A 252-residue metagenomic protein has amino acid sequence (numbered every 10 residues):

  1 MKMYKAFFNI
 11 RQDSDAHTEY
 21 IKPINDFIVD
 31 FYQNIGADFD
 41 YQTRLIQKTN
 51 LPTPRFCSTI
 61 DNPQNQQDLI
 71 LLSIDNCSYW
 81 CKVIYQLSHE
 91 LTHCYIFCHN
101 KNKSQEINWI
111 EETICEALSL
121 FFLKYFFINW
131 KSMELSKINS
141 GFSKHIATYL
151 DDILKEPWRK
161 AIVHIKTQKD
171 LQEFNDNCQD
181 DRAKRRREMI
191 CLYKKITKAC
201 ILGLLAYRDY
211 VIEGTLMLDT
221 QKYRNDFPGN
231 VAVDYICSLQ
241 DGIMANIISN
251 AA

Functional and structural regions predicted by a protein language model:
K2-S78, A252: Auxiliary, metal-adjacent structural segments of Zn-dependent hydrolase domains
Y20, I24, I84, I107 (+1 more regions): Hydrophobic (often cysteine-bearing) scaffold residues that line and stabilize catalytic clefts of nucleotide/cofactor
Y32-G36, I96, S119-F127: Sec-exported extracytoplasmic/periplasmic mature domains
L69-L87, K101-I107: Short pre-active-site segment immediately N-terminal to the catalytic Zn-binding motif
W80, F97-S104, K124-S132, T215-D219: Short, solvent-exposed secondary-structure capping/transition elements
K82-N102, E112, E116, L120: Active-site recognition of the HExxH zinc-binding catalytic motif
E106-P157: Post-HExxH zinc-binding segment in Zn-dependent metallohydrolases
W158-A252: Pan-zinc metallopeptidase signature
